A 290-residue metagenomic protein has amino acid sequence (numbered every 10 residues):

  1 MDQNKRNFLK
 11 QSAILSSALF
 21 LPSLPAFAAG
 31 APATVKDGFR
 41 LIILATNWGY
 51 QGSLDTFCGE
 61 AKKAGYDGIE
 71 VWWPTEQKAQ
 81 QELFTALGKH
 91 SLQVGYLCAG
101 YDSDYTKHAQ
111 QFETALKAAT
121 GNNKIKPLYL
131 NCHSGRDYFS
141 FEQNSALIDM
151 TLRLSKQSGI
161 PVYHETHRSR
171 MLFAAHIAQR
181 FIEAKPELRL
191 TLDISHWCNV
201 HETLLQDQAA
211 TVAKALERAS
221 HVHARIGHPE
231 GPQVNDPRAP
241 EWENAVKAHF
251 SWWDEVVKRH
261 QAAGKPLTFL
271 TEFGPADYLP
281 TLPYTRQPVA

Functional and structural regions predicted by a protein language model:
D2-K117: N-terminal pre-domain/capping segments
S12-A13, F27-G38, D55, A118 (+2 more regions): Histidine-acidic metal/acid-base catalytic patches
L21, D104-R189: Active-site acidic/histidine proton-transfer and metal-coordination neighborhood in alpha/beta enzyme cores
T34-K36, C58-K63, Q77-Y96, E113-K126 (+4 more regions): Acidic (Asp/Glu)-rich catalytic clusters
D37-T46, I69-V71, L92-A99, L128-C132 (+4 more regions): Hydrophobic faces of well-ordered beta-strands that scaffold small-molecule active sites in alpha/beta enzyme cores
L44-G49, W72-P74, A99-S103, G135-D137 (+4 more regions): Active-site beta-loop-alpha junctions enriched in small/polar residues
S53, A79, K107, Q111-T114 (+5 more regions): Soluble or luminal CAZymes and related metallo-dependent hydrolases
K78, F139, G231: Short glycine-rich, flexible loops that bind phosphorylated cofactors or substrates
